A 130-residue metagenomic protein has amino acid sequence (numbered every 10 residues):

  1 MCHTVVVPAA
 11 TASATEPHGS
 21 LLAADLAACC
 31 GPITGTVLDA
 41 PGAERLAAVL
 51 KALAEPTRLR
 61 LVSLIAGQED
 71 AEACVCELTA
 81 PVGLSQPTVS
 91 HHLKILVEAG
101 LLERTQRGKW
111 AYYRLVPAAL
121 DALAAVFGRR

Functional and structural regions predicted by a protein language model:
M1-L53, A99: N-terminal leader segment of winged-helix/HTH proteins
A40, E44-S85, R107, A111-A118: N-terminal helix-turn-helix DNA-binding core of bacterial DNA-binding proteins
R58, H91-H92: Histidine-centered divalent metal-coordination motifs
R60-S63, V97, A124: A cross-family signal for key residues in well-ordered alpha-helices that form functional helical elements
A80, H91, V97-E98: Alpha-helical residues within the helix-turn-helix
G100-E103, G108-K109, A124-V126: Short, Lys/Arg-enriched C-terminal cap helix and immediately downstream tail that follows
A119-L123: Short, charged/polar, Gly/Pro-enriched secondary-structure boundary elements
